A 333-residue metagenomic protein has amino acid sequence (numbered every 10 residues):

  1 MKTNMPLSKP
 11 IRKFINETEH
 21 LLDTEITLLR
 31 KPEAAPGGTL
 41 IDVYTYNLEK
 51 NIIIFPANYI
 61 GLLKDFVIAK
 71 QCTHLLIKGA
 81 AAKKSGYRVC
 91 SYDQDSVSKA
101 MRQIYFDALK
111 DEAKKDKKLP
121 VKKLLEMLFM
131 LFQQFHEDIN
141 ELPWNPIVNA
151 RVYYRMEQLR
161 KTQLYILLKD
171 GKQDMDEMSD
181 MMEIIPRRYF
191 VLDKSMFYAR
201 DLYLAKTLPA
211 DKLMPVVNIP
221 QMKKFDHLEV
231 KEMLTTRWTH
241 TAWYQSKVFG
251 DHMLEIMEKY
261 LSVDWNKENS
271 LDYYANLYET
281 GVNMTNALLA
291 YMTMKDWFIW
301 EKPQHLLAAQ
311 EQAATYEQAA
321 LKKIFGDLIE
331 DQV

Functional and structural regions predicted by a protein language model:
M1-L48, I60-G61, F298, H305-L307 (+1 more regions): Auxiliary, metal-adjacent structural segments of Zn-dependent hydrolase domains
Y44-I54, V121-M127, E137: N-terminal leader/targeting peptides and immediately adjacent processing regions
I52-I68: Short pre-active-site segment immediately N-terminal to the catalytic Zn-binding motif
Y59, L63, F132-I139: Short, solvent-exposed segments of well-ordered alpha helices
V67, Q71-G79: Catalytic glutamate of the conserved HExxH
I77, F135-V148: Solvent-exposed aromatic/hydrophobic patches embedded in short alpha-helical segments
I77-Q133: Post-HEXXH active-site segment of zinc metalloproteases
I147-V333: Pan-zinc metallopeptidase signature
